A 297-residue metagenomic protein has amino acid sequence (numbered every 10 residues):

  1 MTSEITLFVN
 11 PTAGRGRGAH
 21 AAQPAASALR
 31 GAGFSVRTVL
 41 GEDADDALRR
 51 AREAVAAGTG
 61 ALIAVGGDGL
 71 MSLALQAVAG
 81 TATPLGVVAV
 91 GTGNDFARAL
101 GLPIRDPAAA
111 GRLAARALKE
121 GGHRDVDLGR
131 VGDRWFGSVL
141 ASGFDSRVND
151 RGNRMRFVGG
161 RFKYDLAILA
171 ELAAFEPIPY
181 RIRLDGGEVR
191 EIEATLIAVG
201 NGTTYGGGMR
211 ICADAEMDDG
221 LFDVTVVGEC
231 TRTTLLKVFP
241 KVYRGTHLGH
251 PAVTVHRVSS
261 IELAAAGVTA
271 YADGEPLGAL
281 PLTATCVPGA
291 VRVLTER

Functional and structural regions predicted by a protein language model:
M1-L62, R112: ATP/NTP phosphate-donor binding region
T6, R30-A32, G41, A79-P84 (+1 more regions): Catalytic core of DAGKc-family lipid kinases
V9-P11, G66, G228, A265: Short beta-strand/turn micro-motifs composed of small residues that flank or help shape donor/cofactor-binding pockets
P11, V65-G67, V88-G91, N201: Glycine-rich beta-strand-to-loop/alpha-helix junction loops that act as flexible
G18, L184-G186, E191, E216 (+1 more regions): ATP/nucleoside-binding phosphotransfer catalytic cores, i.e., glycine-rich phosphate-binding loops
A141, D145, A198-C212, P276: Glycine-rich phosphate/pyrophosphate-binding beta-alpha loops
R154-D165, G207, A213-T234: Gly/Ser/Thr-rich active-site loops/lids in small-molecule metabolic enzymes that frequently grip phosphoryl groups
